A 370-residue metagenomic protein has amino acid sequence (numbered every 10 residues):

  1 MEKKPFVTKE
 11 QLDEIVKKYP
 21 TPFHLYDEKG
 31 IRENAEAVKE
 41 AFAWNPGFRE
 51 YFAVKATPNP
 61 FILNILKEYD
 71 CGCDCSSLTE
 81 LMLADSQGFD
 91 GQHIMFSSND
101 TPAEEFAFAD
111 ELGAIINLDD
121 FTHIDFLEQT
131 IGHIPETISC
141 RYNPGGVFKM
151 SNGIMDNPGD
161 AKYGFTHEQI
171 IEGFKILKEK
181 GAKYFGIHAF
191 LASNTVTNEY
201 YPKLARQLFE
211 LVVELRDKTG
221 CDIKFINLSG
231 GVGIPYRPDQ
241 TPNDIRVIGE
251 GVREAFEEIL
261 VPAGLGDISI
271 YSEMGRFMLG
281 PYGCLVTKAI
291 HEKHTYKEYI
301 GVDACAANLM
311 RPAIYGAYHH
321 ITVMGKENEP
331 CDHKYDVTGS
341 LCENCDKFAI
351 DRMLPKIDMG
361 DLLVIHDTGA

Functional and structural regions predicted by a protein language model:
M1-E136, K175-K183, E214-D217, D222 (+1 more regions): A charged N-terminal "starter" segment
V7-E10, Y26-E33, T57, T122 (+11 more regions): Conserved active-site and cofactor/substrate-binding residues in soluble primary-metabolism enzymes
G30, T57, E80, T101 (+10 more regions): Short, glycine-/Ser/Thr-/acidic-enriched flexible segments
I31, K55, S77, A109 (+6 more regions): Conserved, mostly hydrophobic/aromatic
F52, C73-S76, F96, N117-D120 (+6 more regions): General beta-strand structural signal in soluble alpha/beta enzymes
H133-V147: Glycine-rich, aromatic-flanked loop segments that form ligand/cofactor-binding clefts across common enzyme folds
P144-I290: Active-site loop/helix belt of alpha/beta enzymes
E257-V261, L265-A370: Charged (often Lys/Glu-rich) extended helix/loop segments that serve as interaction or gating elements
